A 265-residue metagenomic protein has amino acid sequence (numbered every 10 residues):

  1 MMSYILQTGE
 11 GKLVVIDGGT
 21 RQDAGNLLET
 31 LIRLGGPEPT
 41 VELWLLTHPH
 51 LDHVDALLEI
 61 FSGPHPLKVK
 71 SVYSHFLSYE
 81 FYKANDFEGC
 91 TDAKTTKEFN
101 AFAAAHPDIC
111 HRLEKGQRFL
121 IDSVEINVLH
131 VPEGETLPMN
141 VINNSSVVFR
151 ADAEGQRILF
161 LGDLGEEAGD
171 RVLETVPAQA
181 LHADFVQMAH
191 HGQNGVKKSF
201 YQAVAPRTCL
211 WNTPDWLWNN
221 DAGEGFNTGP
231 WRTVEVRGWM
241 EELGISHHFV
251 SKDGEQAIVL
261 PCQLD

Functional and structural regions predicted by a protein language model:
M1-P39, A104, D108-A180, Q256-D265: Core dinuclear metal-dependent hydrolase active-site scaffold
M2, R21-D23, P49-D55, S78-Y82 (+5 more regions): Active-site environment of divalent metal-dependent phosphoester hydrolases
G11-V14, Q22-L77, V176-Q193, A205-L210: Active-site metal-binding motif and surrounding structural segment of the metallo-beta-lactamase
D23, L27-T30, H53-A56, T91-F99 (+6 more regions): Stable alpha-helical elements in mature extracytoplasmic
E29, R33, E59, K97-A105 (+4 more regions): Charged/polar, solvent-exposed surface patches and flexible loops
V54-P66, Y82-T95, K198-Q202, A222: Metal-dependent catalytic neighborhoods of phosphoester/phosphodiester hydrolases
H65, E167-L173, K198-P206: Short, composition-biased local secondary-structure segments
S71, Y79-N143, T208, T213-D265: Binuclear metal-ion centers of metallo-dependent hydrolases, dominated by the metallo-beta-lactamase
